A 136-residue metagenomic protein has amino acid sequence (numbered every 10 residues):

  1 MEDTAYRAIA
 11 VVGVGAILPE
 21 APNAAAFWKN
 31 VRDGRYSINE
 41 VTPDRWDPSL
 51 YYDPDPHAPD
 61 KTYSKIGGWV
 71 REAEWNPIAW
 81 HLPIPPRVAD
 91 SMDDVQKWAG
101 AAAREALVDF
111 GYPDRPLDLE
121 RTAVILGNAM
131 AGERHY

Functional and structural regions predicted by a protein language model:
E2-Y136: Cys-dependent condensing catalytic cores that perform Claisen condensation/acyl-transfer in fatty-acid/polyketide
